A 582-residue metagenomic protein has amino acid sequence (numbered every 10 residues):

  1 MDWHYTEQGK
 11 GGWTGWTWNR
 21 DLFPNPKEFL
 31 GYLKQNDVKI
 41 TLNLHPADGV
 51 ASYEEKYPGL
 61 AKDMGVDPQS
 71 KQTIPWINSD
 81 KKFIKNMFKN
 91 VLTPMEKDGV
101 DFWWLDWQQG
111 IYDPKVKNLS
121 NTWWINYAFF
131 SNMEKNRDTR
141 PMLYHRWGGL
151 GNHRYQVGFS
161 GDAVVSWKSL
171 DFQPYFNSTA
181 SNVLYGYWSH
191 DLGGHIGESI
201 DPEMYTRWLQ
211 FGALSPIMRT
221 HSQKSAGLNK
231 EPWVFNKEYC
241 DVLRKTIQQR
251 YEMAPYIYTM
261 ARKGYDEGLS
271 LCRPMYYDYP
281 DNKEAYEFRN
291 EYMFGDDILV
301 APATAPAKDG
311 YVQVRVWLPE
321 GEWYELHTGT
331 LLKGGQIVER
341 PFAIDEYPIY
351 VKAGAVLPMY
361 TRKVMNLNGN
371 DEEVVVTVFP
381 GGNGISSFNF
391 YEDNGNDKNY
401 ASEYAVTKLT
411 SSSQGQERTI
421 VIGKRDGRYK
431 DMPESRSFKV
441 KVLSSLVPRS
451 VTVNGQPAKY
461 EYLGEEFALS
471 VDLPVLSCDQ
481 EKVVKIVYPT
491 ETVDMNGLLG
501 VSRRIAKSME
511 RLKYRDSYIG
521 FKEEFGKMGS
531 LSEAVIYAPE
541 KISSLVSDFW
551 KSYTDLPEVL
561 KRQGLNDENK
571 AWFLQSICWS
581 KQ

Functional and structural regions predicted by a protein language model:
M1-E346, V351-K352, N396, K541 (+3 more regions): Catalytic-domain carbohydrate-binding cleft regions of carbohydrate-active enzymes
M293-F294, L318, S413-G415, Y462: Generic beta-strand structural signal
V316-L332, V442-G464: Proteolytic-maturation and junctional protease-sensitive modules
L331-I344, Q456-D479: Short, surface-exposed beta-strand/turn "edge" patches of beta-sheet domains
I349-Q456, E465, L473-E481, K485-K581: Accessory, solvent-exposed terminal regions and/or long lumenal/extracellular loops of proteins
